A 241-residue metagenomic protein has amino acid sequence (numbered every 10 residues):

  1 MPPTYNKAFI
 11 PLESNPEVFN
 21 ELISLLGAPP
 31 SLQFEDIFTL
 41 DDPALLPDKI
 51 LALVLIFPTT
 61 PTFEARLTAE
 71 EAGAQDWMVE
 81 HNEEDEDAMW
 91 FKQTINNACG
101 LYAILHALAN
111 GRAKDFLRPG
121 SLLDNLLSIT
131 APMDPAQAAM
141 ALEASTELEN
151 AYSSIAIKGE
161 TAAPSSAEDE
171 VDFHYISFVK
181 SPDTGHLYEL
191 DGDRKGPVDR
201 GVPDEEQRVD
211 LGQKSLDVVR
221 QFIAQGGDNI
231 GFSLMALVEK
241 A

Functional and structural regions predicted by a protein language model:
M1-A241: Cysteine-dependent deubiquitinase/ubiquitin-like isopeptidase catalytic cores across multiple families
